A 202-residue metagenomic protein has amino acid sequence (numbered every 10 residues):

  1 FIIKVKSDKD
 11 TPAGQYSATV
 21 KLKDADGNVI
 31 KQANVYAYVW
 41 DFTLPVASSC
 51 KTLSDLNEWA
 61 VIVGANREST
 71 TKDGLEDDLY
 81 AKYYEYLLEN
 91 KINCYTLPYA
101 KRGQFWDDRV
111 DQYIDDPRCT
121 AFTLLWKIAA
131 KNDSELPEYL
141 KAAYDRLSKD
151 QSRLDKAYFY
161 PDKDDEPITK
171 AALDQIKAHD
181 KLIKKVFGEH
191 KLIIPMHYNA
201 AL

Functional and structural regions predicted by a protein language model:
F1-A25, I30: Ligand-binding face of N-terminal immunoglobulin V-set domains in extracellular IgSF glycoproteins
A13, D73-Y80, D133-L136, T169-I176: Solvent-exposed, acidic/flexible segments
V20, L87, F159: Conserved, mostly hydrophobic/aromatic
D24, D41-T43, K101, I128 (+2 more regions): Active-site-proximal loop/turn and secondary-structure-junction residues that shape catalytic pockets, frequently
V29-A130, S148, S152-K156: An acidic-aromatic substrate-binding cleft motif
Y80, Y84, W106-D111, L136-S148 (+1 more regions): Generic structural signal for well-ordered alpha-helices, preferentially at hydrophobic/aromatic core positions
C119-K131, L140-D174, H179: Active-site groove signature of glycoside hydrolases
A157, A171-L202: Noncatalytic carbohydrate-binding groove/subsite architecture in carbohydrate-active enzymes
